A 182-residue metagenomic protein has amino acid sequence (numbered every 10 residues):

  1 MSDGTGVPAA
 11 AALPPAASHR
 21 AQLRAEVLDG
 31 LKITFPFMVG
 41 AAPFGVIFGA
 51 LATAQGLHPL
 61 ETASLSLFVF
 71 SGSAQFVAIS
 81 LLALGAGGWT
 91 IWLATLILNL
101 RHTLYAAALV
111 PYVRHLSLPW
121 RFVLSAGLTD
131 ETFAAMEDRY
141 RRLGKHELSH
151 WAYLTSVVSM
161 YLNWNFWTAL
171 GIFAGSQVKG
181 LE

Functional and structural regions predicted by a protein language model:
M1-V69, S80-T95: Helix-loop-helix hairpins and the membrane-proximal interhelical loops of multi-pass alpha-helical transport proteins
H19, L93-L181: Helix-loop-helix junctions within the multi-pass membrane cores of secondary transporters/permeases
V46-L51, V77, A135, A169 (+1 more regions): Alpha-helical transmembrane segments of multipass membrane proteins
Q55, Q75-V77, Y140: Generic alpha-helical propensity signal that fires on short helical segments and nearby coil/disordered stretches
F70-I79, H102: A generic, lipid-embedded transmembrane alpha helix
S71, G85-G88, R114-H115, L143: Residues in and immediately flanking transmembrane alpha helices
